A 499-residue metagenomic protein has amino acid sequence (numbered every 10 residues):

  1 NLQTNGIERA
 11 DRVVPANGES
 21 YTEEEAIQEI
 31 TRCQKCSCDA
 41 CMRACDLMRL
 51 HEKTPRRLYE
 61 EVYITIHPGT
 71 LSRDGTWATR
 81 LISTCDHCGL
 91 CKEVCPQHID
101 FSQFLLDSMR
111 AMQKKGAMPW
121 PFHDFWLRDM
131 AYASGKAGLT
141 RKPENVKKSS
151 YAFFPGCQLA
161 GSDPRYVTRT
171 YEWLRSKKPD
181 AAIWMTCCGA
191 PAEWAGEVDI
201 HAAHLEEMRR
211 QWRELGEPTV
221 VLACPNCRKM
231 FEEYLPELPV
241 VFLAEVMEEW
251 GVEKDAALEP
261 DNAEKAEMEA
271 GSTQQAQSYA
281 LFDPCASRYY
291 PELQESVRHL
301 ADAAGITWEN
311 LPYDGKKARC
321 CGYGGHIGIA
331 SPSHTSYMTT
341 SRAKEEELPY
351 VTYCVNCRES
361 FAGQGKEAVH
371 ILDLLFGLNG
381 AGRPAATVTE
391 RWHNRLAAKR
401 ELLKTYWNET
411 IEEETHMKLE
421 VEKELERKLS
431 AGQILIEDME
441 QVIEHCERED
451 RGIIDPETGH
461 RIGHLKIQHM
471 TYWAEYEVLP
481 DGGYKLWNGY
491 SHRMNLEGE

Functional and structural regions predicted by a protein language model:
N1-A78, I82-T84, I411, Q441: Rossmann-like nucleotide/phosphate-binding core characteristic of flavoprotein oxidoreductases
N1-P15, R43-Y63, E93-A111, W194-V198 (+4 more regions): Iron-sulfur (Fe-S) cluster-binding segments and ferredoxin-like electron-carrier domains, especially [2Fe-2S]
D11, A26, V252-E413: Redox cofactor-anchoring modules in respiratory/redox and cofactor-processing assemblies
E24, V146-F154, Q274-Y279: A short, charged/proline- and glycine-enriched loop that marks the coil->beta-strand transition at the N-terminal
R32-Q34, E52-P239, E253, E390-L402: Iron-sulfur-cluster electron-transfer modules
V221-L222, V351-T352, E420: Short beta-strand scaffold positions
N226-R228, N356-C357, L425: Alpha-helix capping/helix-boundary segments
A385, T389-E499: Ribonuclease/tRNase effector modules and their secretory precursors
